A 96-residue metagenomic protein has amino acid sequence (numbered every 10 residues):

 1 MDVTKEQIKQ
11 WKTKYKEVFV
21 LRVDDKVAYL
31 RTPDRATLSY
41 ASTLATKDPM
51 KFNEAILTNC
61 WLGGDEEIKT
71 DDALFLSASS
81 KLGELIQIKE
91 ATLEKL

Functional and structural regions predicted by a protein language model:
M1-W11: Short, basic/low-complexity N-terminal boundary segments at the transition from targeting/disordered tails
K12-F19: A short, compositionally biased
R22-L96: Short, surface-exposed, charged amphipathic helix/loop patches that serve as local interaction elements
